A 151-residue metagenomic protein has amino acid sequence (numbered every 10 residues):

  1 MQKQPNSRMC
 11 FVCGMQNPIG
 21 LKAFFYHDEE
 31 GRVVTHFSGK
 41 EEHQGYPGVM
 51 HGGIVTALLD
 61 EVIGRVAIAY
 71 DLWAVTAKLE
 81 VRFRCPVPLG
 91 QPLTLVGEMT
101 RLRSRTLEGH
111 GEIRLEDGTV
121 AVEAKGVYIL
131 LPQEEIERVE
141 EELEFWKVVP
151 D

Functional and structural regions predicted by a protein language model:
M1-E41, E141-D151: Non-catalytic linker/capping segments at the edges of enzyme domains
M1-Q2, P88-L89, T100-D151: HotDog/MaoC-like acyl-thioester-processing domains
N6-S7, I19-L21, G31-T35, V75-L79 (+3 more regions): A generic structural signal for short beta-strands and their flanking turns/coil linkers
N17, G48, V55-T56, D60 (+1 more regions): Short, flexible micro-motifs
F24, E80-R82, T94-E98, H110-E112 (+1 more regions): Residues located in well-ordered beta-strands
V34, G39-A57: A conserved, well-ordered hydrophobic junction motif at loop->secondary-structure transitions
F37-G39, F83, L130: Hydrophobic residues in beta-strands and at strand termini
E61-T94, T100: Hydrophobic beta-strand-centered segment that forms part of the acyl-chain substrate-binding groove
